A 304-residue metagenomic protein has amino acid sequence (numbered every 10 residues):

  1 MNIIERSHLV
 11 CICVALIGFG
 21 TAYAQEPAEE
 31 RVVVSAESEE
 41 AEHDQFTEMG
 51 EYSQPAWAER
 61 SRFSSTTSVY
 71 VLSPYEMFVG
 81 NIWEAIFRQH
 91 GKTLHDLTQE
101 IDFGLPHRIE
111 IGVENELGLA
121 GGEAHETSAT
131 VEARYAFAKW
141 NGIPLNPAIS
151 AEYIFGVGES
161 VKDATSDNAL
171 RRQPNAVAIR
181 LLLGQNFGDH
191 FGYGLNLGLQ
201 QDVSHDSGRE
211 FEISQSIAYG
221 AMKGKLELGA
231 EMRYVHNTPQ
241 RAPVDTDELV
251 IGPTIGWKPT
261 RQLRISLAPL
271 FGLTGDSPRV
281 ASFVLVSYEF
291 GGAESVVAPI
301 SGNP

Functional and structural regions predicted by a protein language model:
M1-R6: N-terminal secretory signal peptides that target proteins for export/translocation
H8-G18: Bacterial N-terminal signal peptides
G20-A24: Sec/Tat signal peptide C-region and signal peptidase I cleavage site
Q25-P304: Transmembrane beta-barrel domains of Gram-negative outer membranes and organellar outer membranes
